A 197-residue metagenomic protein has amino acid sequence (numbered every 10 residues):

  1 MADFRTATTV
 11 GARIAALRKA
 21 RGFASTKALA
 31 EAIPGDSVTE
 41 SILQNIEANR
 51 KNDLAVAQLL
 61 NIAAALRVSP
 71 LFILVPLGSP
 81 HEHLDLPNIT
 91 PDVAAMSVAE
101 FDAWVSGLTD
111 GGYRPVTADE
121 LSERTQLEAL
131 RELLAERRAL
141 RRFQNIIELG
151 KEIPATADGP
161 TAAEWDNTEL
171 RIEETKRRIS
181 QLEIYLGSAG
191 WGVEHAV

Functional and structural regions predicted by a protein language model:
M1-A24, S97-V98: A short, Lys/Arg-rich alpha-helix, primarily the initiator
A16, K27-E31, N61: Alpha-helical residues within helix-turn-helix
R18, E47, Q58, L74-L77: DNA major-groove recognition helix of helix-turn-helix
G22-N45: Short alpha-helical DNA-recognition segment
L54-F72: DNA major-groove recognition helix of helix-turn-helix/homeodomain DNA-binding modules
V75-Y113, G187-V197: Short, charged recognition helix plus adjacent turn of helix-turn-helix-like nucleic-acid-binding domains
A99-N145, D166-E169: Short, charge/polar-rich alpha-helical segments
A129, A135-V197: Charged, low-complexity intrinsically disordered regulatory/assembly segments
